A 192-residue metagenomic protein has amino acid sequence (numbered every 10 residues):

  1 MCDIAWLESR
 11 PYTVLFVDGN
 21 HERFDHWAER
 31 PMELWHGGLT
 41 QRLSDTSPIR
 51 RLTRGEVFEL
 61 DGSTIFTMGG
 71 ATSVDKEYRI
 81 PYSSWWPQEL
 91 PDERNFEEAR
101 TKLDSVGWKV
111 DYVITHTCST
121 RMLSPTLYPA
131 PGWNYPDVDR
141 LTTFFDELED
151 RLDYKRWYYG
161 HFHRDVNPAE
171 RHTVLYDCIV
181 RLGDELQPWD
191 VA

Functional and structural regions predicted by a protein language model:
M1, A28-R30, P125-L127, A169-R171: Short amphipathic alpha-helical segments
M1-L60, N134, V138-F145, R151 (+1 more regions): Core catalytic region of metal-dependent phosphoesterases/phosphodiesterases, especially metallo-beta-lactamase-like
F16, T115, Y159: Redox-cofactor binding/interface segments in oxidoreductases and associated redox assembly factors
N20-W27, V57-E59, S73-K76, S119-L123 (+1 more regions): Active-site environment of divalent metal-dependent phosphoester hydrolases
G38-Q41, D61-R140: Active-site-proximal loop/helix segment associated with metal-binding centers of metalloenzymes
R54, G70, Y82, D177-C178: Active-site donor-binding loop signature of nucleotide-sugar glycosyltransferases
E59-D61, P136, D146-R151, Y158 (+1 more regions): Binuclear metal-dependent phosphoesterase catalytic core
